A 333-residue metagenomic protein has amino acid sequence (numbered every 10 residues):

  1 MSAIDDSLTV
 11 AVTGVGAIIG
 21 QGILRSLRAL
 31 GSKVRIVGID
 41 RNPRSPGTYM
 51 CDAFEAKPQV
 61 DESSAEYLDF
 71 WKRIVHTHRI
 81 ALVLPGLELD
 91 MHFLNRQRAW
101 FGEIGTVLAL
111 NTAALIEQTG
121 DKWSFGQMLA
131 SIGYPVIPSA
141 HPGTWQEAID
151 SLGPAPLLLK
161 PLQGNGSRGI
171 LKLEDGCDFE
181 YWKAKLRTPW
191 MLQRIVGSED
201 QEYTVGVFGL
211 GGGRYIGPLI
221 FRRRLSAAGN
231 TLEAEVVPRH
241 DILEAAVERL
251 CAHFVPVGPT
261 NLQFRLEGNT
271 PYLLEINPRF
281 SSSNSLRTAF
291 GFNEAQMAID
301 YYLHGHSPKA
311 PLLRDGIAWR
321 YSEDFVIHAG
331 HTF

Functional and structural regions predicted by a protein language model:
M1-A109: ATP-binding N-terminal substructure of ATP-dependent carboxylate-amine bond-forming enzymes
S7-A11, P156, T204: Residues that mark the start of a beta-strand
G47-Y49, S64-Y67, N111, E117-D121 (+2 more regions): Short, charged, surface-exposed secondary-structure boundary motifs
A113-E199, G209-G213, D241: Active-site nucleotide/adenylate-binding loops and adjacent lid/helix of ATP-dependent enzymes
C177, K185-R187, L192-V255, P259 (+4 more regions): ATP-dependent carboxylate/phosphate-activation module, predominantly the ATP-grasp catalytic core and closely related
T270-P271: Conserved protein kinase catalytic/activation segment
H306-F333: Cysteine/selenocysteine-centered motifs that mediate thiol-based redox chemistry or coordinate metal-sulfur cofactors
